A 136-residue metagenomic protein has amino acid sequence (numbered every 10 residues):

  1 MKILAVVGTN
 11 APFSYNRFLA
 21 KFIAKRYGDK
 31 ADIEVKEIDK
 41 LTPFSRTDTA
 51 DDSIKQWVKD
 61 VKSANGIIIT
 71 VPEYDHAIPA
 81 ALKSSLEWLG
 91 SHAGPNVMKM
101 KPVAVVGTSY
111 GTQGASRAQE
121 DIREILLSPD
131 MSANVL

Functional and structural regions predicted by a protein language model:
M1-G94: N-terminal beta1-alpha1-beta2 submodule of the flavodoxin-like/Rossmannoid cofactor-binding fold
K99-L136: Short, glycine-/small-residue-rich phosphate/pyrophosphate-handling segment
